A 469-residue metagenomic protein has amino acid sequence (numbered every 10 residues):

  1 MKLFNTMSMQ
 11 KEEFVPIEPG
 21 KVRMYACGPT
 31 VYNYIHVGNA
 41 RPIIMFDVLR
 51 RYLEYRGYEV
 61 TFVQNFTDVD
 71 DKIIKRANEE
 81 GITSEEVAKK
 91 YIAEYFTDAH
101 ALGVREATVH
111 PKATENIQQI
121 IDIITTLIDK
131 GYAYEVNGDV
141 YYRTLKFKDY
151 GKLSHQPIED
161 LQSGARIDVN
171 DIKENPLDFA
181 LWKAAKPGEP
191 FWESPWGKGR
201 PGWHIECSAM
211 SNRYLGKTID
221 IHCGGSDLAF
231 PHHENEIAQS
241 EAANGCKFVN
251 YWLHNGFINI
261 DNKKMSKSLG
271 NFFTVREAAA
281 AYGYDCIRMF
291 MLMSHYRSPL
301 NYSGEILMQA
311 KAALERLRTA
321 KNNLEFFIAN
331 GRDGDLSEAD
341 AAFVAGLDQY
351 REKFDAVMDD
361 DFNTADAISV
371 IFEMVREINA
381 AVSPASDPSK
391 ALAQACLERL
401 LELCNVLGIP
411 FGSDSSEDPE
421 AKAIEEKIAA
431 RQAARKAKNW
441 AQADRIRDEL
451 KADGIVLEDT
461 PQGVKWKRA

Functional and structural regions predicted by a protein language model:
M1-Y32, D47, T97, Q118-E325: Alpha-helical recognition segments enriched in aromatics with Gly/Pro capping that present substrate-recognition
S8-E13, I17-R105, Q462-W466: N-terminal, positively charged nucleic-acid-binding surface of large information/translation enzymes
Y58, Y132, I455: Short phosphate-binding/catalytic loops that engage adenosine nucleotides
F66-D70, I92-Y95, R105-I120, G138-F147: Short, glycine/charge-rich beta-strand/loop segments that flank catalytic centers and engage negatively charged groups
A107-P111, H222-G224, K390: Short catalytic-loop micro-motif centered on adjacent basic/acidic residues
K264, F272-A469: Structural preference for alpha-helix termini/caps and helix-kink/transition segments
